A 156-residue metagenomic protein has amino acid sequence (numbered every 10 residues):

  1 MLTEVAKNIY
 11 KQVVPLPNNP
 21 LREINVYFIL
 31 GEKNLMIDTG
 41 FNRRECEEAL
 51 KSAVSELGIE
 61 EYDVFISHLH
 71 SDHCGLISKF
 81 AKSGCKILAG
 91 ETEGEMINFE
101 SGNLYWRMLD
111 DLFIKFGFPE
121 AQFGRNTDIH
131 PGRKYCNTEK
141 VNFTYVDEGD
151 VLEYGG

Functional and structural regions predicted by a protein language model:
L2-L57: Conserved beta-strand hairpin/beta-sheet module of binuclear metal-dependent hydrolase folds, prominently
K11, F28, D147-G156: Core dinuclear metal-dependent hydrolase active-site scaffold
R22-E23, E139, G155: Short, basic and Ser/Thr-rich N-terminal targeting/leader segments
E45, S52-D150: Active-site HxH/HxHxD metal-binding segment of metal-dependent hydrolases
